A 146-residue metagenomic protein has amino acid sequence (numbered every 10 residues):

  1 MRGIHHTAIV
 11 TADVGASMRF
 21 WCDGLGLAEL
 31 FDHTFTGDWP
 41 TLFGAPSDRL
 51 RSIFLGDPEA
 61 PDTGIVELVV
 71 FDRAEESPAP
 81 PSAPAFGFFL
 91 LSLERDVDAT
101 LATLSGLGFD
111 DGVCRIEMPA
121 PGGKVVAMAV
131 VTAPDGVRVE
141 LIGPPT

Functional and structural regions predicted by a protein language model:
M1-H5: Extreme N-terminal starter segment of soluble prokaryotic enzymes
I9, V66, S92-T146: Vicinal oxygen chelate
V10-D62, A99, G106, G122-K124: Core segments of cupin and vicinal oxygen chelate
F35-P40, R73-P78, E117-G123, A127: A cross-kingdom feature marking solvent-exposed beta-strand/loop segments within repeated, beta-rich binding/scaffold
F54, F71-A74: Amide-forming acyltransferase catalytic core, primarily the GNAT-like/NAT-type and related acyltransferase folds
P78, A83-P84: Non-DNA-binding regulatory cores of transcription-related proteins, predominantly C-terminal effector-binding
P84-L90: Eukaryotic phosphotyrosine signaling hubs
